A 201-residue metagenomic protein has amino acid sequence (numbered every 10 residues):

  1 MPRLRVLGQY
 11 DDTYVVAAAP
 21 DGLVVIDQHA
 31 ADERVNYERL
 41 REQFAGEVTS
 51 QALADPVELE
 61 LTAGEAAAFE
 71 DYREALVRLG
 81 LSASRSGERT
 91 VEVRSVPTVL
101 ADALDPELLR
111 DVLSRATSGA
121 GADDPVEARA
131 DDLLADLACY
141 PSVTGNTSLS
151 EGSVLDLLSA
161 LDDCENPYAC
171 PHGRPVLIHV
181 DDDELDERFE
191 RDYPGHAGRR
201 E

Functional and structural regions predicted by a protein language model:
R5-V24, Q28-E201: Long, charged low-complexity intrinsically disordered regions
